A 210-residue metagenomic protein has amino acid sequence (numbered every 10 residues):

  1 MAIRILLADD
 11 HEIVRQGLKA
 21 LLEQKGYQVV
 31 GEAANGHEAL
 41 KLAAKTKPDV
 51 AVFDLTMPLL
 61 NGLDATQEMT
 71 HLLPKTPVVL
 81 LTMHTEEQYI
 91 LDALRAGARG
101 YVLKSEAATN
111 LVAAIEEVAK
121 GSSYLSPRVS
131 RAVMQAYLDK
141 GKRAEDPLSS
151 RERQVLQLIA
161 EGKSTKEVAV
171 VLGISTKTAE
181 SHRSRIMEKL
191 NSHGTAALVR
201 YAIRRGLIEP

Functional and structural regions predicted by a protein language model:
E12-G31: Two-component/phosphorelay signaling modules centered on CheY-like receiver
N35-E38, L59-D64: Acidic catalytic/metal-coordinating carboxylates
K41, L63-K75: Short amphipathic alpha-helix used as the core "switch/output" element in two-component signaling
T46-V52: Active-site beta3 strand of CheY-like receiver
D54, T82: Active-site residues of response regulator receiver
Q88-R95, R99-Q154, A196, L207-E209: Short, flexible helix-to-coil linker/hinge segments that flank and couple to helix-turn-helix
Q135, K142-T178: Helix-turn-helix DNA-binding segment
M187-P210: Basic, Lys/Arg-enriched C-terminal extension of HTH/homeodomain DNA-binding domains
